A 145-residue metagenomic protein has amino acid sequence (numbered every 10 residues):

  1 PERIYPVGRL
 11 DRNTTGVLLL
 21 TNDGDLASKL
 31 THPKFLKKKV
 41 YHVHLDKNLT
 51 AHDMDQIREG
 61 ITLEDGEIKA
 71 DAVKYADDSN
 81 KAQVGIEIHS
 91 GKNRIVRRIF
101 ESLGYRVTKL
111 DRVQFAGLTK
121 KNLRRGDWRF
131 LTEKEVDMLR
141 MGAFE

Functional and structural regions predicted by a protein language model:
P1-E145: Basic, flexible Lys/Arg- and Gly-enriched helix-loop patches that mediate nucleic-acid binding at interfaces with rRNA
